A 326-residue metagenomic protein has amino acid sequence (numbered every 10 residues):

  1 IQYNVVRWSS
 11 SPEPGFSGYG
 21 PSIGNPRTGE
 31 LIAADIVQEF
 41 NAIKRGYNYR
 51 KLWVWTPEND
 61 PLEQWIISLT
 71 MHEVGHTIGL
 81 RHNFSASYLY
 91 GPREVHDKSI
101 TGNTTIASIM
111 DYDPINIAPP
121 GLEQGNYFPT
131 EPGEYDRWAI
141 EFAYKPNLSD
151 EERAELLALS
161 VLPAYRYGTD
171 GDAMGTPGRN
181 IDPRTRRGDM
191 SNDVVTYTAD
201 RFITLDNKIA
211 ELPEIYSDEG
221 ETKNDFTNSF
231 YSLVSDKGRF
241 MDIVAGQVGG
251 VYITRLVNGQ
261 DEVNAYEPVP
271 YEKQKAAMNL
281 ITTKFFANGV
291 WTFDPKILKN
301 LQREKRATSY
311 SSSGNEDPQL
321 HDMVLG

Functional and structural regions predicted by a protein language model:
I1-T77, T104-T105, I115-A118, I140 (+4 more regions): Metzincin-family zinc-dependent endopeptidase catalytic domain
L31, W65-L69, L80, F226 (+2 more regions): A broad "ordered helical/assembly scaffold" signature
A42, G46, S85-Y88, P92: Alpha-helix termini
V74-Y90: Catalytic Zn2+-binding segment of zinc metalloproteases
S87-G326: Conserved catalytic/binding loops enriched for acidic/polar residues
